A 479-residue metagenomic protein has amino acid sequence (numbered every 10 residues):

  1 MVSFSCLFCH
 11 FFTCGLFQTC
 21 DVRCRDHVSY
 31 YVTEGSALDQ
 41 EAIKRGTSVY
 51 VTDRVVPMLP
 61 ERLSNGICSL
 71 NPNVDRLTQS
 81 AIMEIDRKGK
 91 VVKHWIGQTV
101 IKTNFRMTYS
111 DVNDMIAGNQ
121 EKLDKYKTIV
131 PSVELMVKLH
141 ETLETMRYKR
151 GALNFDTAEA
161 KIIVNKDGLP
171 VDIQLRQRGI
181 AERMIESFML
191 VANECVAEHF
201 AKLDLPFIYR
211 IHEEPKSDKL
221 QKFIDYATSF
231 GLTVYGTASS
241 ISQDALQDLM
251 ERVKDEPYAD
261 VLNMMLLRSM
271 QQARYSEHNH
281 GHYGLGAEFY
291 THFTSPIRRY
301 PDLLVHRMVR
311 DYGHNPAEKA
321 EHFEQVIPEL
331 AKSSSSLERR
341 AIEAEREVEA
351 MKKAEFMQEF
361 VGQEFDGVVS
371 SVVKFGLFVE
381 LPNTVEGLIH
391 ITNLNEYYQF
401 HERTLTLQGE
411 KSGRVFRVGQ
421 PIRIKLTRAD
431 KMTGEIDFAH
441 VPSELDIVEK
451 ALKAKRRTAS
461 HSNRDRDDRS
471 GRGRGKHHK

Functional and structural regions predicted by a protein language model:
M1-S5, F12-L381, G387-N395, G434 (+1 more regions): Electropositive polyanion-binding surfaces
S69-L70, R414-V415, R428: Short proline/glycine-enriched turn/loop segments at secondary-structure junctions
A160, L405-L407, M432, S443: Hydrophobic transmembrane signal anchors and adjacent membrane-proximal interface regions, especially in viral
F365-G367, I389, G419, I424-L426 (+1 more regions): Small-residue-enriched segments and motifs
F400-R423: Short nucleic-acid-contacting surface segments enriched for D/E, G, S/T with interspersed K/R
R423, T427-K455: OB-fold/S1-family single-stranded nucleic acid-binding modules
